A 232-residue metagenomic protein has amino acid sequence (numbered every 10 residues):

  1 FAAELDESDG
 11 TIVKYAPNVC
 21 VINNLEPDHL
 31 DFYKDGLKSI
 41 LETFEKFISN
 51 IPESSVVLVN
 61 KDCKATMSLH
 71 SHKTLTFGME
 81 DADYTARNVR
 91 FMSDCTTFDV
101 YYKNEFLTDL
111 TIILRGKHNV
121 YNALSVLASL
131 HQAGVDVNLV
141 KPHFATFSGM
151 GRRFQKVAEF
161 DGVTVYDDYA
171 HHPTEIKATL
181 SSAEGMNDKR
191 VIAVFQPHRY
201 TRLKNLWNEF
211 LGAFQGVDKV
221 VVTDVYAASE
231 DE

Functional and structural regions predicted by a protein language model:
F1-S8, V165-H171: Switch II (G3) loop of P-loop NTPases
A2-E4, N23, N60, V194-Q196: Short beta-strand segments
A3, F32-K38, Y169-A170, P197-R202: Short, flexible loop segments at the rims of nucleotide/cofactor-binding pockets, characterized by
S8-A16, P173-A183: Switch II of P-loop NTPase G domains
D9, D28-H29, K64-T66, T201 (+1 more regions): Glycine-rich nucleotide phosphate-binding loop and flanking beta-alpha elements of Rossmann-like dinucleotide-binding
K14, I48, F214-Q215: A short, aliphatic-rich alpha-helical micro-motif
P17-V165, D188-K189: Acidic, Mg2+-coordinating active-site environments of NTP-dependent enzymes
M150-R152, T174, L180-E232: Active-site beta-alpha connecting loops in nucleotide-dependent enzymes
